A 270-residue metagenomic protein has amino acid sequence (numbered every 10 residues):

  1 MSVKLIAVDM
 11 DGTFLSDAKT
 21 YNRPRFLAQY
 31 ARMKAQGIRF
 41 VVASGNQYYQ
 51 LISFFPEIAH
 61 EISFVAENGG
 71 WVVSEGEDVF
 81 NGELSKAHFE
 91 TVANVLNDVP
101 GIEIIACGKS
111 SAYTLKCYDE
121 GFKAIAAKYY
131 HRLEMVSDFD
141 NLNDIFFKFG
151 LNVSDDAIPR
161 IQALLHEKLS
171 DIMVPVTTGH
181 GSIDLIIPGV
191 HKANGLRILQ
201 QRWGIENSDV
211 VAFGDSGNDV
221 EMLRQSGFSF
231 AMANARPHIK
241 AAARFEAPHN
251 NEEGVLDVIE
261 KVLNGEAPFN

Functional and structural regions predicted by a protein language model:
M1-L5, R23, D184-N270: Mg2+-dependent phosphoryl-transfer enzymes with acidic/Ser/Thr/Gly-rich catalytic loops
K4-K19: Asp-based phosphoryl-transfer active-site loop
F14, F80, E246-A247: A structural signal for hydrophobic residues in beta-strands of small regulatory alpha/beta folds
D17-T20, V41-V42, N81-G82, A127 (+2 more regions): Short, flexible loop segments at the rims of nucleotide/cofactor-binding pockets, characterized by
Y21-F122: Active-site phosphate-binding/coordination module
Q36-V41, H60-I62, K148, S208-V210 (+1 more regions): Short active-site oxyanion
E57-H60, N68, K168-D171, Q225-S226 (+1 more regions): Short, structured coil segments at secondary-structure junctions
V95, G101-Q225, N234: Conserved acidic, metal-coordinating active-site core of Asp-based, Mg2+-dependent phosphoryl-transfer enzymes
